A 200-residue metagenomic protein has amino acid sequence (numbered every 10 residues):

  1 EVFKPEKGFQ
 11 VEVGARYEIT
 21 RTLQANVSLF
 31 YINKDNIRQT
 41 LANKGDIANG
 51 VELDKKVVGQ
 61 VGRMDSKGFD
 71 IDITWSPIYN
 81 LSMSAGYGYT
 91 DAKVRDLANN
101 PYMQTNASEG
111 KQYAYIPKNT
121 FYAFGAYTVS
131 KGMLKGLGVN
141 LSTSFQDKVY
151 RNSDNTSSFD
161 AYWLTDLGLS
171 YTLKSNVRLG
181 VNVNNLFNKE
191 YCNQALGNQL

Functional and structural regions predicted by a protein language model:
E1-V2, Q10, D54-G59, Q104-Y113 (+3 more regions): Extracellular loop and loop/strand-boundary signature of outer-membrane beta-barrel proteins
V2-K67, T74-S76, G88, A92-A98 (+1 more regions): Membrane-embedded beta-barrel scaffold of Gram-negative outer-membrane proteins
K4, E18, S76-I78, I116 (+2 more regions): Surface-exposed coil/turn segments at beta-strand junctions on protein surfaces, enriched
V13, I71, L167-L169: Short, basic/aromatic-rich helical patch in the C-terminal catalytic core of site-specific tyrosine
Y31-N33, V57-N152: Gram-negative outer-membrane beta-barrel transporters
Q39-T40, G50-D54, M83, L97-A98 (+2 more regions): Glycine-rich loops and low-complexity Gly/Arg-rich segments that provide flexible linkers or classic glycine-based
K44-N49, M103-T105, S158-Y162, N198-L200: Short, low-complexity, polar/charged sequence segments that are solvent-exposed and flexible
K111-L200: Conserved C-terminal beta-signal and adjacent last beta-strands/turns of outer-membrane beta-barrel proteins
